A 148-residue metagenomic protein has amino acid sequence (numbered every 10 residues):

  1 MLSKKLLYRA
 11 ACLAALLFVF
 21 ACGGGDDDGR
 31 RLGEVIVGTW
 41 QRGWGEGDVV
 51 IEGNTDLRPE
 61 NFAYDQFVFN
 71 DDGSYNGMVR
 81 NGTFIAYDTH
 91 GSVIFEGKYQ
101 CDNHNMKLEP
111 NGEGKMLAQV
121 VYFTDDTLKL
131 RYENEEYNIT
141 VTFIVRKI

Functional and structural regions predicted by a protein language model:
M1-A11: Bacterial N-terminal signal peptides that target proteins for export
F18-A21: C-terminal motif of bacterial Sec signal peptides marking the signal peptidase cleavage site
G23-E96, Q100-I148: Lipid interaction determinants
